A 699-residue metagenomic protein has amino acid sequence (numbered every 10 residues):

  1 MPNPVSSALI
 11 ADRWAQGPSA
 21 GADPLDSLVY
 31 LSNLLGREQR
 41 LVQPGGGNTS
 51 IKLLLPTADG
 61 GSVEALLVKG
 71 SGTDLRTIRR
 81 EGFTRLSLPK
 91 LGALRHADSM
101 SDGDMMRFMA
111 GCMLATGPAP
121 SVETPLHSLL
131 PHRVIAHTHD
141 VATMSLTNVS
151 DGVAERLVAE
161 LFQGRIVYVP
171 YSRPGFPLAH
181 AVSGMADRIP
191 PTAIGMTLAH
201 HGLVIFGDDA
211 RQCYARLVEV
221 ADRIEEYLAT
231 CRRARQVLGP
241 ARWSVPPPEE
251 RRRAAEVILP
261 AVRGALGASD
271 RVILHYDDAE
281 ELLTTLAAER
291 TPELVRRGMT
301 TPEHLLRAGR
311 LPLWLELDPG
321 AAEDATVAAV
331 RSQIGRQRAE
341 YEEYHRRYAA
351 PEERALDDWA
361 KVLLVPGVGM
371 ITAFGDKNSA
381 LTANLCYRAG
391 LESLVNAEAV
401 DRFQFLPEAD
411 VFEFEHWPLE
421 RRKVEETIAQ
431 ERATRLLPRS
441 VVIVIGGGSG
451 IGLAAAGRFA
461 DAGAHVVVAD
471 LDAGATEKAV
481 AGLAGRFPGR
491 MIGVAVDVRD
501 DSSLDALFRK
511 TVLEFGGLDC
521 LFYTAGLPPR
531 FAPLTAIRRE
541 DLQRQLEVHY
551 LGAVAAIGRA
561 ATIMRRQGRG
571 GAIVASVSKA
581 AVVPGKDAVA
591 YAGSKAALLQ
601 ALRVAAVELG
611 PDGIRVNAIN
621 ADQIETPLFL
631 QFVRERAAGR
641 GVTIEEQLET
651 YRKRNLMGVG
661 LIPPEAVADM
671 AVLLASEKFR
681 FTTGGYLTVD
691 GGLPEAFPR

Functional and structural regions predicted by a protein language model:
M1-V442, A454: Glycine-rich flexible loops
F531, T683-R699: Short C-terminal tail/terminal secondary-structure segment of NAD(P)H-dependent dehydrogenase/reductase domains
A532-L534, R538-Q543: Substrate-binding pocket helix/loop in short-chain dehydrogenase/reductase
I557, S594, L602: Active-site helix of classical SDR
T562, V607-E608: Alpha-helical segment proximal to the catalytic Tyr-Lys
S578: Residue(s) in the substrate-gating loop at a strand-loop-helix junction that position the organic substrate next
G610, R615, T682-G684: Short, small/polar-rich loop/turn modules that mediate ligand/substrate recognition or access, typified
